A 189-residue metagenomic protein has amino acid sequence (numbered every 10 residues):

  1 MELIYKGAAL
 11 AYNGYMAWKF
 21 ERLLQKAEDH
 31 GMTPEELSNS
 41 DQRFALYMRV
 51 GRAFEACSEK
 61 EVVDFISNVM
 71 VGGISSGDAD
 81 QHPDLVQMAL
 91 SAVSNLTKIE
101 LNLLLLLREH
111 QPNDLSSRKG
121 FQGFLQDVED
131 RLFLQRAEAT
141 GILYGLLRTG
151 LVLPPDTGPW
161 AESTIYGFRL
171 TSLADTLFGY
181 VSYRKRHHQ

Functional and structural regions predicted by a protein language model:
M1-K26: Membrane-inserting effector segments that mediate pore formation, membrane fusion, or transient membrane insertion
I4-A9, M32, G51-R52: Charged, low-complexity surface segments at secondary-structure and domain boundaries
K6, A45, R49, H82-P83 (+1 more regions): Generic signal for short, ordered secondary-structure residues within or immediately flanking folded domains
N13, E36-S40, S76-A79: A short, ordered amphipathic alpha-helix with a cationic face
A17-F20, R43, Y47, V86 (+1 more regions): Short amphipathic alpha-helical segments that mediate assembly, nucleic-acid/protein binding, or membrane association
K19-D41: A hydrophobic/aromatic-rich effector-binding and dimerization subdomain of bacterial HTH-type transcriptional regulators
E35-G72: Amphipathic alpha-helical "lid/sensor" segments that cap RecA-like P-loop NTPase cores
A56, V63-Q189: Long, helix-rich, hydrophobic modules that act as membrane-proximal anchors or helical bundle/coiled-coil regulators
